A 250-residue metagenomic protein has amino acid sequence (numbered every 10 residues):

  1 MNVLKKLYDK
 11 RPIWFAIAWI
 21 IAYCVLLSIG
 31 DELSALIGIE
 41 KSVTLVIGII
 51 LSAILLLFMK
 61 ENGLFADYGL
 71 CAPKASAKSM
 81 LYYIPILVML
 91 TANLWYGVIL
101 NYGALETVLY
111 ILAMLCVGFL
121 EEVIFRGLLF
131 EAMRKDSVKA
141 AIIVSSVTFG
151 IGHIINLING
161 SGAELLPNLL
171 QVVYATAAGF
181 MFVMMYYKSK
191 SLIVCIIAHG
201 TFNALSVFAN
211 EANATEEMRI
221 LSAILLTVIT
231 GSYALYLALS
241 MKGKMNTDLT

Functional and structural regions predicted by a protein language model:
L4, S34-V43, M59-V123, F130 (+4 more regions): Juxtamembrane helix-loop-helix connectors linking adjacent transmembrane helices in multi-pass membrane enzymes
R11-M59, Y83-I84, V108-L109, I220-G231: Alpha-helical transmembrane segments in multi-pass membrane proteins
I13-A18, S79-I84, V108-I111, K139-V144 (+3 more regions): Hydrophobic alpha-helical transmembrane segments
I20-I29, L87-Y96, V147-N156, G200-N210: Aromatic-anchored segments of alpha-helical transmembrane domains
I29, L56-F65, L94-Y96, Y187 (+1 more regions): Structural signal for the C-terminal ends of transmembrane alpha-helices and the immediately following loop
L120-S146, Y187-S191: Membrane-interface helix/loop boundary segments of multi-pass membrane proteins
N168-L221: Functionally important transmembrane alpha-helices
G200-T250: C-terminal membrane module of polytopic membrane proteins
